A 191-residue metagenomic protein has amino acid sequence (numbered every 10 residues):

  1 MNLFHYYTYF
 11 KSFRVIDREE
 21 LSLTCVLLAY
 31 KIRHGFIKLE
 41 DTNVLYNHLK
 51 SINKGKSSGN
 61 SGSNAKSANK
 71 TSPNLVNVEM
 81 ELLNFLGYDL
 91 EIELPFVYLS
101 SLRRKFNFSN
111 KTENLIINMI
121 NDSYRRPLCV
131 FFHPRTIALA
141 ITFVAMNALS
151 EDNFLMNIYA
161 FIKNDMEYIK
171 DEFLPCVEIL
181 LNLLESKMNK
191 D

Functional and structural regions predicted by a protein language model:
M1-V177: Structured all-alpha helical bundle cores of eukaryotic regulatory proteins
C176-D191: C-terminal regulatory segments
